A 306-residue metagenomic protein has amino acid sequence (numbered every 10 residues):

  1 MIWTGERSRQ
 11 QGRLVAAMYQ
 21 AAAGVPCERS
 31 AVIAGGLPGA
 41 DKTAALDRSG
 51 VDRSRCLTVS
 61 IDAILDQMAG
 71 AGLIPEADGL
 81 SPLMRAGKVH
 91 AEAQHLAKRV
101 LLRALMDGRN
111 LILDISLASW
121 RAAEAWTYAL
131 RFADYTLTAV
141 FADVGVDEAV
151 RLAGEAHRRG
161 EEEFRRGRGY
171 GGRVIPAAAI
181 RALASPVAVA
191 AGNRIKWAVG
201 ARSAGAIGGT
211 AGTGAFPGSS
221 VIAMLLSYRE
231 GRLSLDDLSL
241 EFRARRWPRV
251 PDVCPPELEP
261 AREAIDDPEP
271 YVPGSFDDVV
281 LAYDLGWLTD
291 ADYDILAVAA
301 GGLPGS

Functional and structural regions predicted by a protein language model:
M1-A23: N-terminal pre-Walker A segment at the start of P-loop NTPase domains
A21-R29, R103-L105: Phosphate-binding P-loop
A31-V51: Glycine-rich phosphate-binding P-loop
C56-T58, A63-T127: Conserved nucleotide-sensing/catalytic segment adjacent to the nucleotide-binding pocket in NTP-handling enzymes
G108, A133-T138, N193-W197: Short glycine-/polar-rich loops that comprise or flank the Walker A/P-loop and associated switch/sensor motifs
A133-E155: Conserved phosphate-donor/acceptor-positioning beta-strand/loop module used by diverse small-molecule
E148-A204: Conserved GTP-binding G-domain of TRAFAC-class P-loop NTPases and closely related GTPase folds
A191, S203-S306: Acidic, Ser/Pro/Thr-rich low-complexity regulatory regions and the short amphipathic helical interaction modules they
